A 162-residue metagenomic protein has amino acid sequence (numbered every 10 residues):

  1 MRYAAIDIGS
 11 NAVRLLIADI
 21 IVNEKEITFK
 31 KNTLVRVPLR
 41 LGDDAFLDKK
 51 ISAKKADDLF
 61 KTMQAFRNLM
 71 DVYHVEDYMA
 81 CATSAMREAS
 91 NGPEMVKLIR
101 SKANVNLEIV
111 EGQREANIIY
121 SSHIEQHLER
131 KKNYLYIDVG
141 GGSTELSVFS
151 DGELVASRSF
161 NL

Functional and structural regions predicted by a protein language model:
M1-I8, L16-Y136, S147-L162: Nucleotide/phosphate-binding catalytic cleft detector across ATP-hydrolyzing and phosphate-transferring enzymes
N11-V13, G142: Conserved Rossmann-like nucleotide-cofactor binding loop
